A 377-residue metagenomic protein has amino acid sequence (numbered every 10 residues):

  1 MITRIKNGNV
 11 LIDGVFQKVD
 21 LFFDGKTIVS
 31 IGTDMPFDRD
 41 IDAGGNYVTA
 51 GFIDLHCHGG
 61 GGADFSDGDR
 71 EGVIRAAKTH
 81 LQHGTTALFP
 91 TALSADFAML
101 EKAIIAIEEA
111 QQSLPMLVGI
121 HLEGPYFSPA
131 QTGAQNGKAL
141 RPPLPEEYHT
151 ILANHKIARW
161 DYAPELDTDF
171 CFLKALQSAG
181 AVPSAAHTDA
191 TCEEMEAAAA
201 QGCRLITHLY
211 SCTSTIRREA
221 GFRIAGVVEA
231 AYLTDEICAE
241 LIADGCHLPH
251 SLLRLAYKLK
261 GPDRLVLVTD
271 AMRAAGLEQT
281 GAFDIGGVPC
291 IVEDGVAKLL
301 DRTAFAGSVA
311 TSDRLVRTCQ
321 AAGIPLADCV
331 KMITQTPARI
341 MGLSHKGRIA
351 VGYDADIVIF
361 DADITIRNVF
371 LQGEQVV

Functional and structural regions predicted by a protein language model:
M1-T49: Histidine-rich, glycine-flanked metal-binding segment
G8, R339, I349-V377: C-terminal cap of metal-dependent C-N hydrolases
Y47, L55, F65-M116, K138-A153 (+1 more regions): Alpha-helical scaffold segments that flank or form the walls of functional sites
A50-D64, G124, A186-D189: Histidine-centered catalytic micro-motifs
H58, I74-A103, M116-S128, N154-E165 (+3 more regions): Divalent metal-dependent hydrolysis catalytic cores, especially in the metallo-beta-lactamase
K78-F89, P129-N154, A197-C238, E278-A306: Active-site gating loops and adjacent loop-to-helix segments of metal-dependent hydrolytic enzymes
L152-Q279: Active-site core of metal-dependent hydrolases
R223-L241, Y257-T269, A275-Y353, I357-F360: His/Asp/Glu-enriched, well-ordered alpha-helical/loop segment that forms or immediately abuts the divalent-metal
